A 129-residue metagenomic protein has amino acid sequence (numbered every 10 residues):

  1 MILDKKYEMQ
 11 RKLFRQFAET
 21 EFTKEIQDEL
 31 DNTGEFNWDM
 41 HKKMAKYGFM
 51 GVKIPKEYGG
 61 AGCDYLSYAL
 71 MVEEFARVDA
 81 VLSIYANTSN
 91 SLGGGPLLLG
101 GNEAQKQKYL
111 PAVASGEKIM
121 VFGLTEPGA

Functional and structural regions predicted by a protein language model:
M1-E8: Intrinsic disorder at enzyme termini
E21-A129: Glycine-rich flavin
